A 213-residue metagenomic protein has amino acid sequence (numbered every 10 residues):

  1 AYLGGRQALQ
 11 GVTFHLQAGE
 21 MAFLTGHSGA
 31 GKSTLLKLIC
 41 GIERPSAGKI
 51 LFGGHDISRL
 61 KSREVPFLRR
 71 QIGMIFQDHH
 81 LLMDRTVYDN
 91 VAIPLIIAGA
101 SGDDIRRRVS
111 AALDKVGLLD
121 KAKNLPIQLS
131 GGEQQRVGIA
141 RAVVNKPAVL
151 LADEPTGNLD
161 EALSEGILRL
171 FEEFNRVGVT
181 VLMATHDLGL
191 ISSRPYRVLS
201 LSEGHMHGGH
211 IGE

Functional and structural regions predicted by a protein language model:
T25-H27: The feature captures the beta-strand-to-loop junction immediately N-terminal to the Walker
C40: Helix-to-loop junction immediately C-terminal to a conserved catalytic motif
G48-D56: Conserved ABC transporter NBD signature motif
R85-A92: Short coil-to-helix segment of the ABC ATPase nucleotide-binding domain corresponding to the Q-loop/switch region
L125-L129, E133-Q135: Conserved ABC ATPase signature
V144-A148: A short, proline-enriched helix->beta-strand linker immediately N-terminal to the Walker B motif in ABC-type P-loop
L150-D153: Catalytic Walker B motif of ABC-type/P-loop ATPase nucleotide-binding domains
